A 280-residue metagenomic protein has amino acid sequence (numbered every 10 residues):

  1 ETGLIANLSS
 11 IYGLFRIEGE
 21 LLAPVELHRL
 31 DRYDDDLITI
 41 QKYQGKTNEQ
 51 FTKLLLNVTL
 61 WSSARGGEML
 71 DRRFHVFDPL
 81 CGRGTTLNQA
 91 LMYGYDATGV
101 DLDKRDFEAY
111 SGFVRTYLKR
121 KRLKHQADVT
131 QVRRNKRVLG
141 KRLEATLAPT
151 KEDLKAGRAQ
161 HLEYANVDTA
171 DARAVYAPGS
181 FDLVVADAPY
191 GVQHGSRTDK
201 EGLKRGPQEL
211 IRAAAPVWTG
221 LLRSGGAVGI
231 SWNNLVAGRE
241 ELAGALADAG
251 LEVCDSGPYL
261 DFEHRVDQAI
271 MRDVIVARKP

Functional and structural regions predicted by a protein language model:
E1-L22: N-terminal auxiliary segments of SAM/dcSAM-dependent transferases
I17-P280: Class I S-adenosyl-L-methionine-dependent methyltransferase catalytic core
